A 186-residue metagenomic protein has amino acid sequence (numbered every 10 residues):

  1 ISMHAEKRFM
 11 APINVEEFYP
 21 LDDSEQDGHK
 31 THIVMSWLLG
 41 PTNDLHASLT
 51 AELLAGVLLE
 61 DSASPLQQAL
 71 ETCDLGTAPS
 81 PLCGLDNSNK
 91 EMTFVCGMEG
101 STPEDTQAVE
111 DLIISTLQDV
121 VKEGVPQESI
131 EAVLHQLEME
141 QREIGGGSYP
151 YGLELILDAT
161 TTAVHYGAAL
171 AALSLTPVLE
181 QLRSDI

Functional and structural regions predicted by a protein language model:
I1-L45, G56-Q107, D111, P126-E154 (+1 more regions): Non-catalytic beta-strand/loop surface segments
L112, T116-V120: Conserved short hydrophobic interaction patches
G145-V178: C-terminal, helix-dominated tail/subdomain
P177-I186: Segments forming glycine/polar-rich beta-alpha architectures that bind adenosine-containing cofactors
